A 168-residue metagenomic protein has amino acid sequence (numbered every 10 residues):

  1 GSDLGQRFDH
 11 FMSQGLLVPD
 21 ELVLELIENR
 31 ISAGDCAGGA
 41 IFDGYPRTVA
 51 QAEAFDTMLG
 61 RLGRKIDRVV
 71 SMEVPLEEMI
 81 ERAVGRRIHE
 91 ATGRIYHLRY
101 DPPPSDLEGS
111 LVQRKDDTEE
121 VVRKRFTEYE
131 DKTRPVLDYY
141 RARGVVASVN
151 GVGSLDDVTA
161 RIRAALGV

Functional and structural regions predicted by a protein language model:
G1-R64, P75-E81, I88, R94 (+1 more regions): ATP-dependent small-molecule kinase phosphotransfer cores that center on conserved nucleotide phosphate-binding segments
G39, V69, I95, V145-S148: Residues at or immediately flanking beta-strands
D43, M72, V152: Conserved residues at the C-terminal ends of beta-strands
L62-R68, R141-V146: Short glycine-/polar-rich loops that comprise or flank the Walker A/P-loop and associated switch/sensor motifs
V69-P75: A short, structured active-site edge motif that brings together acidic residues
V74, Y100, G151: Active-site donor-binding loop signature of nucleotide-sugar glycosyltransferases
E81-V121: Cys/His-rich short segments
S110-V168: NTP-dependent small-molecule kinase module
